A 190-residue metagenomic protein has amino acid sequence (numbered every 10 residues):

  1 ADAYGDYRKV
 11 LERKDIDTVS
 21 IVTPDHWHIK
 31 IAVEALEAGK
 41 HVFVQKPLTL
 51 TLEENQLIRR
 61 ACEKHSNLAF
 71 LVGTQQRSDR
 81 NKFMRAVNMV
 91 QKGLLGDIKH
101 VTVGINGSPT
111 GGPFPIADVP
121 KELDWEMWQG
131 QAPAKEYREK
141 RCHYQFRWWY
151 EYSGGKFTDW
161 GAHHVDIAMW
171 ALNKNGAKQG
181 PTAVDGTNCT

Functional and structural regions predicted by a protein language model:
A1, K9, D79, V90 (+1 more regions): N-terminal Rossmann-like dinucleotide-binding module
A1-V44, E53-V72: N-terminal glycine-/serine-/threonine-rich beta1-alpha1-beta2 phosphate-ribose binding loop of Rossmann-like
D6-Y7, V22-T23, P47-L48, G73-Q76 (+3 more regions): Active-site-proximal beta-strand/loop segments in catalytic clefts of secreted hydrolases
D15, L94-D97, G180: Short loop/turn motifs at secondary-structure junctions
S20, K99-T102, Q129, D185: Residues embedded in well-ordered beta-strands within globular domains across many folds
I29, V33, Q56, R80-M84 (+2 more regions): A structural signal for well-ordered alpha-helical segments within the folded catalytic domains of diverse enzymes
H41, T49-M127: A contiguous active-site-proximal alpha/beta segment in oxidoreductase catalytic domains
E126-T190: Rossmann-like dinucleotide-binding domain that binds NAD(P)(H)
